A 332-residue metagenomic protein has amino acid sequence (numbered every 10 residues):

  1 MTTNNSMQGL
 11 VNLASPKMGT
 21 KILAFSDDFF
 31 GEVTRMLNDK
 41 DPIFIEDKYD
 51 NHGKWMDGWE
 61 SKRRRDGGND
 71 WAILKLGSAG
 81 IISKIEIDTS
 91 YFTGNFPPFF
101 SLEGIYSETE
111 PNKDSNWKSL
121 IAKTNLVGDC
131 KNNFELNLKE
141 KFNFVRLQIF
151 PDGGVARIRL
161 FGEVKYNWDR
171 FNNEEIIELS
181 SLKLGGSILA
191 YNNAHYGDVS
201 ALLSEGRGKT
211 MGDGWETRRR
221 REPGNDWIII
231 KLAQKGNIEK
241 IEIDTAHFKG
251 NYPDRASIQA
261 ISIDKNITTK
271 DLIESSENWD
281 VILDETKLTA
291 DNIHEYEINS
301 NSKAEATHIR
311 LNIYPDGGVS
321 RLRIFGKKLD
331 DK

Functional and structural regions predicted by a protein language model:
M1-W71, Y91-W227, G236-N237, H247-K332: Trp- and acidic/polar-enriched beta-sheet ligand-binding modules for extracellular glycan and matrix recognition
G80: Active-site-proximal cofactor/substrate-binding loop regions of enzyme domains
S83-K84, V155: Short, well-ordered alpha-helical microsegments
I229-K231, E242, R310: Structured core elements
